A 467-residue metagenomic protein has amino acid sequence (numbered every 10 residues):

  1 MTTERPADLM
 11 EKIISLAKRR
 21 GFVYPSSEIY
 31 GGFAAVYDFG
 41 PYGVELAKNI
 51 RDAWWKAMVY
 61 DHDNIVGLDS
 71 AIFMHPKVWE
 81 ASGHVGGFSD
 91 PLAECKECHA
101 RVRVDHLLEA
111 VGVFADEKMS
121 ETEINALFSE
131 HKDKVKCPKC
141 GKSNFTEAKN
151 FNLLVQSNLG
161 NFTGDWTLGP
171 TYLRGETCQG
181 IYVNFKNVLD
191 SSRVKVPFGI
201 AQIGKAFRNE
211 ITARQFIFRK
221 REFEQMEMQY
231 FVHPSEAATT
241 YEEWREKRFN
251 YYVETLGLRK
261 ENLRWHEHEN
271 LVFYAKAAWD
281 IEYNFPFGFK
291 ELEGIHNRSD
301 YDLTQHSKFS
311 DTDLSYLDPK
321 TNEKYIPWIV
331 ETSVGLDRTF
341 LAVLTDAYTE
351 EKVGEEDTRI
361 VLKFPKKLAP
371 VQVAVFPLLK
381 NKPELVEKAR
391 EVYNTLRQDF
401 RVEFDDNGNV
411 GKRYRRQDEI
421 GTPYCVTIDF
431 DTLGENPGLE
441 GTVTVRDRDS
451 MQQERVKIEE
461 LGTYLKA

Functional and structural regions predicted by a protein language model:
M1-A467: NTP/phosphate- and nucleic-acid-binding module
